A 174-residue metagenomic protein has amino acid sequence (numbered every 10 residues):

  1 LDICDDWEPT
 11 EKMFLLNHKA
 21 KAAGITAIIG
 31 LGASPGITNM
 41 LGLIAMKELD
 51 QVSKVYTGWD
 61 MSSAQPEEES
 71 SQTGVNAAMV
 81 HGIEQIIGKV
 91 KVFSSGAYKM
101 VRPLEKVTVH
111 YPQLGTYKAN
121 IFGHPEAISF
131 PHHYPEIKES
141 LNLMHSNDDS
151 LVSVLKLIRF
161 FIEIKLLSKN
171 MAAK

Functional and structural regions predicted by a protein language model:
D2, I29, N142-M144: Structural signal for conserved beta-strand scaffold positions within catalytic alpha/beta enzyme cores
D2-D5, N39, E126: Acidic side chains
I3-A27: Rossmann-fold NAD(P)-binding glycine/threonine-rich loop
C4-D5, G30-S34, A119: Glycine- and other small-residue-rich loops at beta-strand/loop junctions that grip anionic moieties
L15-N17, G42-I44, S70-T73: Short, glycine/charged-enriched secondary-structure capping and boundary segments
K19, A23-S63: Adenosine-phosphate binding glycine-rich loop
E48-K174: C-terminal catalytic/substrate-binding lobe primarily of soluble NAD(P)-dependent oxidoreductases
